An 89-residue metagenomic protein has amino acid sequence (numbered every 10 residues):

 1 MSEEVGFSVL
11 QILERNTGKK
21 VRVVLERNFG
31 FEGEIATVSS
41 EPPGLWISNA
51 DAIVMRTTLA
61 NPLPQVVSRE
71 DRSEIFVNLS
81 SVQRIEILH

Functional and structural regions predicted by a protein language model:
S2-H89: Conserved RNA-binding domains used in RNP assembly and mRNA/RNA metabolism
